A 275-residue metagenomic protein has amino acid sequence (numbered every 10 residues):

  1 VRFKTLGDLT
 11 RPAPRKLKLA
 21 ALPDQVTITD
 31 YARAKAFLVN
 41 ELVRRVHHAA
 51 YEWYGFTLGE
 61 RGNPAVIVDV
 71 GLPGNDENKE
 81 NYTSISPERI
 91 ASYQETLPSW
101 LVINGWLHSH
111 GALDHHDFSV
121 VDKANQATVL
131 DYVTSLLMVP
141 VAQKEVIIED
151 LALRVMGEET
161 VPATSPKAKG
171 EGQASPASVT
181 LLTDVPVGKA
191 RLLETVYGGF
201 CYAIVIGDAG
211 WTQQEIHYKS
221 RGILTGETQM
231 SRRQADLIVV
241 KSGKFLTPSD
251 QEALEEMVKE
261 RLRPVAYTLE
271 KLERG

Functional and structural regions predicted by a protein language model:
V1-N104, A112-G275: Conserved beta-strand-loop surface patch within small alpha/beta domains used for substrate/adaptor or ligand engagement
